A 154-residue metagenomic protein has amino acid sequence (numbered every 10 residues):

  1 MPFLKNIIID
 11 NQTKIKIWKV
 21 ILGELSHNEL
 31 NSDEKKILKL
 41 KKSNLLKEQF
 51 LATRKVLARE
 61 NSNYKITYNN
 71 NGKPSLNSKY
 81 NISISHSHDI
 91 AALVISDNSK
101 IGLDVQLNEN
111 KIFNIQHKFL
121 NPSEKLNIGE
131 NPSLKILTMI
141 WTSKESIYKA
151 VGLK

Functional and structural regions predicted by a protein language model:
M1-I101, V105-K154: Core catalytic alpha/beta fold that binds nucleotide/phospho-ligands
